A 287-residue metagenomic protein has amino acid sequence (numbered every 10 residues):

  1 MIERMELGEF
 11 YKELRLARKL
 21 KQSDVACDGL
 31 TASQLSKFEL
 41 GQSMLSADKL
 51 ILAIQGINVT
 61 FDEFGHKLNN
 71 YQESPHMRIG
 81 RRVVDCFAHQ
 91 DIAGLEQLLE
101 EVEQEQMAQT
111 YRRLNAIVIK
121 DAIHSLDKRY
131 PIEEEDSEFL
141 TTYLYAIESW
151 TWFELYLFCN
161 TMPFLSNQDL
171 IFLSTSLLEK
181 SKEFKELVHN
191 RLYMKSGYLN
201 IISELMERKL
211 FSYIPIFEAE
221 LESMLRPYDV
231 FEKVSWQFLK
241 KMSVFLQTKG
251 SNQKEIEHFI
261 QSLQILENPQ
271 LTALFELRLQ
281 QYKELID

Functional and structural regions predicted by a protein language model:
M1-A17: A short, Lys/Arg-rich alpha-helix, primarily the initiator
I2, N69-H76, G80, M107-A116 (+4 more regions): Alpha-solenoid helical repeat architecture
F10, K49, M77, R81 (+8 more regions): "A position-specific structural signal for the A-helix of alpha-solenoid helical repeats
K19-K37: Short alpha-helical DNA-recognition segment
D48-E63: DNA major-groove recognition helix of helix-turn-helix/homeodomain DNA-binding modules
H66-A93, Q261: Short, charged recognition helix plus adjacent turn of helix-turn-helix-like nucleic-acid-binding domains
L99-Q104, F139-Y145, L178-K185, E218-R226 (+1 more regions): Amphipathic alpha-helical segments of tetratricopeptide repeats
E103-E207: Mid-protein regulatory/catalytic core that forms ligand/cofactor-binding pockets and protein-protein interaction
